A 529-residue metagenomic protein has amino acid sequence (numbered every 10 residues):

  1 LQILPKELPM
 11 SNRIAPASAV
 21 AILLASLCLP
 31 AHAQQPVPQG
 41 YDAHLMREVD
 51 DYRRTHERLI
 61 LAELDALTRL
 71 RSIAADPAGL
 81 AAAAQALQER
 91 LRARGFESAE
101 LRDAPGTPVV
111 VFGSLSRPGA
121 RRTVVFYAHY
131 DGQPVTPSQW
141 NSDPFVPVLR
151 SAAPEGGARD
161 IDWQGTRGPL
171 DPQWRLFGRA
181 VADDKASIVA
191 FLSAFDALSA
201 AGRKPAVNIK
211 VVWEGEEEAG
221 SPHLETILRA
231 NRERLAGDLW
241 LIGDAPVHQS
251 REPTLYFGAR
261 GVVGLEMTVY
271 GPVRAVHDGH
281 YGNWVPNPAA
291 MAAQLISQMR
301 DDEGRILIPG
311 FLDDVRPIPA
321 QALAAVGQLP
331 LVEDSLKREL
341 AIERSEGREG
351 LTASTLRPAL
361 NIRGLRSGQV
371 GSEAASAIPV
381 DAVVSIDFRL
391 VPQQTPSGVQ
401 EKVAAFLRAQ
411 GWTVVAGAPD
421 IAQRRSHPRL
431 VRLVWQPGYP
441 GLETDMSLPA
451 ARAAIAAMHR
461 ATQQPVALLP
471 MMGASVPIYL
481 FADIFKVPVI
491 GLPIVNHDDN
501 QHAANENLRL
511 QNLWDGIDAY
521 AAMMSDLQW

Functional and structural regions predicted by a protein language model:
L1-P9: Short, Lys/Arg-enriched N-terminal segments with co-localized hydrophobic residues within the first ~10-30 amino acids
L8-V20: Bacterial N-terminal signal peptides that target proteins for export
S18-P30: Bacterial N-terminal signal peptides
A33-G79, R94, Q139, A259: N-terminal hydrophobic or amphipathic helices/low-complexity stretches enriched in small/hydrophobic/Pro/Gly
Q34-A43, G264-E266, Y270-N507, Q511 (+1 more regions): Metal-dependent amide/peptide-bond hydrolase catalytic core, centered on the "pita-bread" metallohydrolase fold
E63, I73-Y127, D131, S142 (+1 more regions): A non-catalytic alpha/beta surface segment that caps or lines the substrate-entry region of metallo-dependent hydrolase
R121-K210: Active-site metal-coordination/substrate-binding segment of hydrolases, especially metallo-dependent peptidases
P169-G258, L331: Acidic/histidine-rich catalytic neighborhood of metal-dependent amide-processing enzymes
